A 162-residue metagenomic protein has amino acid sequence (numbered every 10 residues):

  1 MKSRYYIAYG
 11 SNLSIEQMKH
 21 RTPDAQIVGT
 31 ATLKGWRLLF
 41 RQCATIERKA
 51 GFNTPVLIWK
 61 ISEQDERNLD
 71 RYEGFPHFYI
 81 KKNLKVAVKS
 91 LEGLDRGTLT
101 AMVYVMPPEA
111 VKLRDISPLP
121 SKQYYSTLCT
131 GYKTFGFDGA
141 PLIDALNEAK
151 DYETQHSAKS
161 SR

Functional and structural regions predicted by a protein language model:
M1-R162: Glycine-aromatic micro-motifs
